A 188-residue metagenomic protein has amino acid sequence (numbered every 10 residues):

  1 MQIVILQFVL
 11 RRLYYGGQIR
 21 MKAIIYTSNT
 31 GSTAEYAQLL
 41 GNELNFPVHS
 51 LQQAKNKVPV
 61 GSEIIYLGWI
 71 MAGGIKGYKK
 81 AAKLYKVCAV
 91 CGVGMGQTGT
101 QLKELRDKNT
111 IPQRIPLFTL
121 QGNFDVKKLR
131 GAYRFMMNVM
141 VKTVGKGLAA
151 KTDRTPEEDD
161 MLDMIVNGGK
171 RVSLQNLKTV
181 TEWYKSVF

Functional and structural regions predicted by a protein language model:
Q2-I5, I70, G74, Q121-D160: Alpha-helical membrane-targeting segments
Q2-L84, V90, E182-F188: N-terminal beta1-alpha1-beta2 submodule of the flavodoxin-like/Rossmannoid cofactor-binding fold
N42, K80, K103-D107, R134 (+4 more regions): Charged/polar, solvent-exposed surface patches and flexible loops
N42, Q53, L84-Y85, K108-T110 (+4 more regions): Solvent-exposed, non-transmembrane amphipathic alpha-helical segments
V48, Q113, A150-K151: Short, intrinsically disordered/low-complexity patches at protein termini and at juxtamembrane boundaries
Q52-A132: Helix-loop-strand module that forms the ligand-binding subsite of alpha/beta enzymes
V139-F188: Glycine-rich phosphate/pyrophosphate-binding loop and the adjoining helix
